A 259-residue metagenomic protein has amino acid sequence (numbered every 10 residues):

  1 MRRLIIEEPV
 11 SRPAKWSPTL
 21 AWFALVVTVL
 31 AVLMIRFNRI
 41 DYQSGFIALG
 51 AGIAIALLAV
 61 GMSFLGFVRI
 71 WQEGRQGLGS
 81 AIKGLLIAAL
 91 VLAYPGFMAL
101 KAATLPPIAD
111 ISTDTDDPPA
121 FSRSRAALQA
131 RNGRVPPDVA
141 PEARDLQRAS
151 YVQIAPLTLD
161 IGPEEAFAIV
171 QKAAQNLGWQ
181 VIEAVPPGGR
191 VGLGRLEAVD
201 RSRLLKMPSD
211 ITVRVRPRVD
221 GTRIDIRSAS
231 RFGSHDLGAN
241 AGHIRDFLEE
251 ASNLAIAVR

Functional and structural regions predicted by a protein language model:
M1-V10: Short, Lys/Arg-rich, polar N-terminal cytosolic tail immediately upstream of the first transmembrane signal-anchor
P9, I55-L58, G162, F232: Residues at the start of alpha-helices and the adjacent loop-to-helix junctions
V10-T19, R75-K83: N-terminal export and membrane-targeting signals
R12-I70: Membrane-embedded alpha-helical segments of integral membrane proteins
M34-N38, V68, Q72-R75, S80-A81 (+1 more regions): Ser/Thr-rich, low-complexity intrinsically disordered terminal regions
V60-F67, G84-L105: Transmembrane alpha-helices and immediately adjacent membrane-cytoplasm interface residues in multi-pass integral
